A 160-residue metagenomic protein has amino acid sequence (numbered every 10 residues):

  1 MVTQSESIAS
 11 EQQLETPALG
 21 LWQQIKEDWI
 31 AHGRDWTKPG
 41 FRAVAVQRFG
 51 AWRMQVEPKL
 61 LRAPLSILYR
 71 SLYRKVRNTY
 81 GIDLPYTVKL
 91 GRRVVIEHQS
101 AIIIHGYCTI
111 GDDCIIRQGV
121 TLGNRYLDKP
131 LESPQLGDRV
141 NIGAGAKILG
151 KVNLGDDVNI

Functional and structural regions predicted by a protein language model:
M1-Y80: Terminal amphipathic alpha-helical/low-complexity segments used for targeting or macromolecular assembly
N78, I82-I160: Structural signal for interior beta-strand "rungs" in well-ordered beta-sheet cores of soluble enzyme domains
